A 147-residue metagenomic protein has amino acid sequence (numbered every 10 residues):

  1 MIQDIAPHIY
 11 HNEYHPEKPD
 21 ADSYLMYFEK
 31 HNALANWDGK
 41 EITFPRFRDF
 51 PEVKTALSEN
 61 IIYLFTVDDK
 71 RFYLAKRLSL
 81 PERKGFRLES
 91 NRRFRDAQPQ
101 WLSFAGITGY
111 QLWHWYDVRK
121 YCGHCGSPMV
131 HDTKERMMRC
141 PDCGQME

Functional and structural regions predicted by a protein language model:
M1-P99: N-terminal alpha-helical interaction blocks
P81-H124: A gly/proline- and charged-residue-enriched helix-loop-helix capping module
T108-E147: Cys/His-rich short segments
